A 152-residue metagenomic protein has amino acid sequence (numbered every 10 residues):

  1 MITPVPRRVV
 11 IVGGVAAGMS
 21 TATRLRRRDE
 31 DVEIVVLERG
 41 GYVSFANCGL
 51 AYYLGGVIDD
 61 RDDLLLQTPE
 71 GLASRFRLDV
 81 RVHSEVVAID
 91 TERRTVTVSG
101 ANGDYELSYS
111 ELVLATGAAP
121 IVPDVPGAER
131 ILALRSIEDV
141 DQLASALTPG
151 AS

Functional and structural regions predicted by a protein language model:
M1-V10, Q67-S152: FAD-binding core/adjacent interface of flavoenzyme oxidoreductases
I2-L78: Beta1-alpha1 glycine-rich phosphate/pyrophosphate-binding loop at the start of Rossmann-like nucleotide-binding domains
